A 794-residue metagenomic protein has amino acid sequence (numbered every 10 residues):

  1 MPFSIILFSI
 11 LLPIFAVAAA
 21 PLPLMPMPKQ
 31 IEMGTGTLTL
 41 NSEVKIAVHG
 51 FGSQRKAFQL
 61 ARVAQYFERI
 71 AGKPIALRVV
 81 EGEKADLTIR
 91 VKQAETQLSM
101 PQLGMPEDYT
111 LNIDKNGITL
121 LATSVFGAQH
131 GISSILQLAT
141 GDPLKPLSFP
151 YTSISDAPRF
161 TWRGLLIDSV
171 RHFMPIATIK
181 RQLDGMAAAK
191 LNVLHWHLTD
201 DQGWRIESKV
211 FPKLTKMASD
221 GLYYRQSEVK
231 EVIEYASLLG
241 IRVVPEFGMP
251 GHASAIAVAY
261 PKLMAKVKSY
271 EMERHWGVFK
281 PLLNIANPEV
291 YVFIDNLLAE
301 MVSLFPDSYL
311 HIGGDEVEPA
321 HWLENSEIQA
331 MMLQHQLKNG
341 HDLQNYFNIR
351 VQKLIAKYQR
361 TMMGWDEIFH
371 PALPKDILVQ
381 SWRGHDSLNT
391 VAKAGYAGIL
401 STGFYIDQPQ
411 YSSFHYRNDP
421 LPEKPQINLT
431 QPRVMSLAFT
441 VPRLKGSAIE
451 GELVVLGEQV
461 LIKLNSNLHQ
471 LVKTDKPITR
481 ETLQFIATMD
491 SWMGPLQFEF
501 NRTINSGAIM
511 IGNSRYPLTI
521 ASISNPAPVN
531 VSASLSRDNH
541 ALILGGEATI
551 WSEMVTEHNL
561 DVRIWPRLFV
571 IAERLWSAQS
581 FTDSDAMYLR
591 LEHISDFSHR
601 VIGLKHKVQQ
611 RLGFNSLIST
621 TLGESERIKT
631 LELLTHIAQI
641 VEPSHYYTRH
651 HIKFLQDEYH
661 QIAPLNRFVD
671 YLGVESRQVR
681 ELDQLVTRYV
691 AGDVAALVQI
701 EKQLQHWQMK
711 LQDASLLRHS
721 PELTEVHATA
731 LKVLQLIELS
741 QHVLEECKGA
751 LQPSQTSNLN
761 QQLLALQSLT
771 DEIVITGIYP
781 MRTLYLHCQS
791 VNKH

Functional and structural regions predicted by a protein language model:
S4-I14: Bacterial N-terminal signal peptides
A19-F160, I571-S584, L589-I602: Contiguous, structured surface segment used for ligand recognition
L24-P26, E32-G34, L40-S42, G82 (+7 more regions): Substrate-binding groove of N-acetylhexosamine-processing glycoside hydrolases
H49, D168, W196-T199, V244-H252 (+6 more regions): Generic beta-strand/beta-sheet core signal
Q54-K56, F173-P175, D201-R205, P250-I256 (+6 more regions): Flexible loop/turn segments at secondary-structure boundaries
L98-H311, N325, R350, L354 (+1 more regions): Feature activates predominantly on carbohydrate-active enzymes
G313-L337: N-terminal leader/propeptide and maturation segments of large enzyme subunits in energy/redox metabolism and hydrolases
M435-S524: Central antiparallel beta-sheet cores of small beta-barrel/beta-sandwich binding domains
